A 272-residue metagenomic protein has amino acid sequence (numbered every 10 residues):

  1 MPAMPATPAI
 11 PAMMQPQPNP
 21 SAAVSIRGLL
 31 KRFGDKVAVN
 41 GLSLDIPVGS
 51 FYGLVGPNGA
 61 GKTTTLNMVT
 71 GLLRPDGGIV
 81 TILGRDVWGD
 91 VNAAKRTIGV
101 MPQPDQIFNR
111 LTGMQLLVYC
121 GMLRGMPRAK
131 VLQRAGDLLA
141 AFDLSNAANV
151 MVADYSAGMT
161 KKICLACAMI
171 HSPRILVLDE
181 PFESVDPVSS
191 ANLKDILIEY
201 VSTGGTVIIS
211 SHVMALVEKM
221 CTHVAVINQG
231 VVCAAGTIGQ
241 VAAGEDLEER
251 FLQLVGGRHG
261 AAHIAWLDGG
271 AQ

Functional and structural regions predicted by a protein language model:
T70: Helix-to-loop junction immediately C-terminal to a conserved catalytic motif
G78-G89, A93-A94: Conserved ABC transporter NBD signature motif
V118, M122, A129-A147: Conserved ABC ATPase "signature" region
L176-E180: Catalytic Walker B motif of ABC-type/P-loop ATPase nucleotide-binding domains
A235-G236: ABC ATPase "signature
